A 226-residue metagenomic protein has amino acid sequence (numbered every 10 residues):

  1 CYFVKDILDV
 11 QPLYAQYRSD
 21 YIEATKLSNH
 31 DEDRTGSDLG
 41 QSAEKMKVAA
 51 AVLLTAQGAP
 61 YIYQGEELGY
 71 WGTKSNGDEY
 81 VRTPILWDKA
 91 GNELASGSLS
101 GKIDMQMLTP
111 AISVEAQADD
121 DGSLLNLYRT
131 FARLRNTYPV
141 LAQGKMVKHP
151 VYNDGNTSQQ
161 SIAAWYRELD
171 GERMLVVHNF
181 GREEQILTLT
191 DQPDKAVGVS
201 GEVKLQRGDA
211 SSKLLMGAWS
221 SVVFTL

Functional and structural regions predicted by a protein language model:
C1-R18: Glycan-processing catalytic domains of CAZymes
I7-L8, D20, K26, R34 (+2 more regions): Loop/helix patches that line or flank the sugar-binding groove of alpha-linked glycan CAZymes
A15, Y166, K213-L214: Short secondary-structure boundary/capping segments
Y80, S200, D209: Residue-level signal for pocket-adjacent positions within structured domains
I85, Q185-L189, L214, F224: Generic detection of short hydrophobic beta-strand segments and adjacent strand-loop junctions
E184-L205: Beta-strand-rich binding/interaction modules
R207-L226: C-terminal beta-strand-rich structural cap/linker in extracellular carbohydrate-active enzymes
